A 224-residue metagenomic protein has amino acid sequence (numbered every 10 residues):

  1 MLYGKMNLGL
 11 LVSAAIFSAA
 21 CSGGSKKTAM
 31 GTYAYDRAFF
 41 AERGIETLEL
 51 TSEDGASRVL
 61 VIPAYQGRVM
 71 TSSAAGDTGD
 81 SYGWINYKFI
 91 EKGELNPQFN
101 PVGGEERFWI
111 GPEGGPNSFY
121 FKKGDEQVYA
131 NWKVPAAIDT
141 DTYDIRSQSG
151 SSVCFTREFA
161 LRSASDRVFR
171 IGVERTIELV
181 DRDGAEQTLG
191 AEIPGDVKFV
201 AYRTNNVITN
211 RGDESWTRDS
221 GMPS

Functional and structural regions predicted by a protein language model:
M1-L10: Bacterial N-terminal signal peptides that target proteins for export
G9-S18: Bacterial N-terminal signal peptides
S22-R203, V207, R211-S224: Surface-exposed acidic/polar loop and edge beta-strand patches at domain peripheries
